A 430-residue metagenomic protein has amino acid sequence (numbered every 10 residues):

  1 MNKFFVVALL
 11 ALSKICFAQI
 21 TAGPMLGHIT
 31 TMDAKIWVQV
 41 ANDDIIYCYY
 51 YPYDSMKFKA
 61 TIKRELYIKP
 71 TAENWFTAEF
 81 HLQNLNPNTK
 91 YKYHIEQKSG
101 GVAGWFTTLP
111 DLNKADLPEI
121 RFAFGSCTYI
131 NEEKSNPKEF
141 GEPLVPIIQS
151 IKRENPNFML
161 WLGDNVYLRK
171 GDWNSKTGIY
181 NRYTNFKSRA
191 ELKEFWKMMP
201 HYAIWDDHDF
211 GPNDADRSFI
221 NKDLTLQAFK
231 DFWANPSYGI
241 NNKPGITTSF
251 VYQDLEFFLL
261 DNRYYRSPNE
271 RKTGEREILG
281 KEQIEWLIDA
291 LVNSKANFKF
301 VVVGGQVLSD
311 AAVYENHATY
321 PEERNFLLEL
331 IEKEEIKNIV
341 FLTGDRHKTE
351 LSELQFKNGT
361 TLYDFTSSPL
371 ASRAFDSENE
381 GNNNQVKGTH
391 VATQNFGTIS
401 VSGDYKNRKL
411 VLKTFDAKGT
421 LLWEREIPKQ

Functional and structural regions predicted by a protein language model:
M1-T21: Bacterial Sec-dependent N-terminal signal peptides
Q19-Q430: Metal-dependent phosphoester/phosphodiester hydrolase catalytic core
